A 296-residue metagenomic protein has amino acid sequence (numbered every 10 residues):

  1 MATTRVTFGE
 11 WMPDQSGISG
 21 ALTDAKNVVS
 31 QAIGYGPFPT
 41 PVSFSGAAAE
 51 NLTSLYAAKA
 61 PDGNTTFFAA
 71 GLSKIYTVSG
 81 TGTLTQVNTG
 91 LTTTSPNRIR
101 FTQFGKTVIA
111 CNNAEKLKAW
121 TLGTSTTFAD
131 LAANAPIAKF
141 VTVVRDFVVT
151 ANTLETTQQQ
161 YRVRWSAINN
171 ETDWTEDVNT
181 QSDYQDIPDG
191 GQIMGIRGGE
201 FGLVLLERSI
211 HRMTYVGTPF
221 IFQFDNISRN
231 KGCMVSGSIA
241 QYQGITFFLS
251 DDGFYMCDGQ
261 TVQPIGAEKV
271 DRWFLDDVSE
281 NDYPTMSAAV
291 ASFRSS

Functional and structural regions predicted by a protein language model:
M1-L84, I137-R212: N-terminal beta-propeller domains
P39-G46, T85-L91, T126-A132, T180-D186 (+1 more regions): A short beta-strand motif characteristic of beta-propeller blades
A49-G63, T94-G105, A135-R145, D186-G199 (+2 more regions): Structural signature of eukaryotic scaffold interfaces centered on beta-propeller domains
N64-A69, K74-N113: Pre-catalytic or accessory/regulatory segments outside the catalytic core
Y76-L84, L117-A129, Q159-S182, T214-F222 (+1 more regions): Surface-exposed loop/turn elements that mediate protein-protein interactions on large endomembrane-trafficking
G90-P96, A132-A138, S228-M234, K269-R272: Short coil/turn segments at the loop-to-beta-strand junctions that recur within blades of beta-propeller repeat folds
R98-N134, A138: Hydrophobic or amphipathic alpha-helical targeting/insertion segments
G191-S296: Beta-sheet-dominated scaffold domains
